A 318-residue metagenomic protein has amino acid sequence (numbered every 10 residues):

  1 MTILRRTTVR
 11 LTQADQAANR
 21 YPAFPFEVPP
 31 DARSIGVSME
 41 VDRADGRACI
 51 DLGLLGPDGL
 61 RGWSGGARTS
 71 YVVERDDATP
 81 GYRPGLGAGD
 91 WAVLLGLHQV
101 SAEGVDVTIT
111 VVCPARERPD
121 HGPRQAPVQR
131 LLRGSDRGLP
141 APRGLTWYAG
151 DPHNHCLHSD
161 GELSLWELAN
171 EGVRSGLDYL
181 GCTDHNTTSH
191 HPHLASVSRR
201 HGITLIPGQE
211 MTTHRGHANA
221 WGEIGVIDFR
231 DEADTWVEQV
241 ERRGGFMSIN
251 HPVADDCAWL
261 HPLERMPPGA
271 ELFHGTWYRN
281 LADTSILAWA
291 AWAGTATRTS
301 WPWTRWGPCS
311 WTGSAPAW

Functional and structural regions predicted by a protein language model:
M1-A44, V111-R118, Q125-P127, L139-G144: Solvent-exposed, flexible loop/coil segments flanking beta-strands in beta-rich domains
I3-A17, E40-A78, A88: Surface-exposed beta-strand/loop patches in noncatalytic accessory domains and peripheral targeting/linker segments
D31-M39, Y82-D106: Noncatalytic modules at the cell exterior or secretory-pathway interfaces, chiefly beta-strand-rich lectin/adhesion
V41, L97-Q99, C113, Q209: Surface-exposed loop/turn motifs at beta-strand-loop junctions within extracellular Ig-like and Fibronectin type III
R47-I50, S101-V112: Edge beta-strands of jelly-roll/beta-sandwich modules across compartments, strongly enriched in secreted/luminal
L55-L60, P114-R116, R305: Change "in extracellular beta-sheet-rich domains … of secreted and cell-surface proteins" to "in beta-sheet-rich domains
G134, P140-I286, T297-R305: A metal-dependent hydrolase metal-coordination microenvironment
L287-W318: A post-motif C-terminal structural segment
